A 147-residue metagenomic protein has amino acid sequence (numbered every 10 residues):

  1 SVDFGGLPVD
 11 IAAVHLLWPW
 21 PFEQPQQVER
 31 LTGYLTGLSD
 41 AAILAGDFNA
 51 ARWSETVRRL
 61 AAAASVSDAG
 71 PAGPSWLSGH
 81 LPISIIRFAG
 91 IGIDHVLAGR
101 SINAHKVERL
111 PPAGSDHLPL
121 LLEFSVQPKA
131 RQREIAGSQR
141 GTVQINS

Functional and structural regions predicted by a protein language model:
S1-S147: Soluble catalytic domains of enzymes that build or remodel membrane lipids, polysaccharides, and related
